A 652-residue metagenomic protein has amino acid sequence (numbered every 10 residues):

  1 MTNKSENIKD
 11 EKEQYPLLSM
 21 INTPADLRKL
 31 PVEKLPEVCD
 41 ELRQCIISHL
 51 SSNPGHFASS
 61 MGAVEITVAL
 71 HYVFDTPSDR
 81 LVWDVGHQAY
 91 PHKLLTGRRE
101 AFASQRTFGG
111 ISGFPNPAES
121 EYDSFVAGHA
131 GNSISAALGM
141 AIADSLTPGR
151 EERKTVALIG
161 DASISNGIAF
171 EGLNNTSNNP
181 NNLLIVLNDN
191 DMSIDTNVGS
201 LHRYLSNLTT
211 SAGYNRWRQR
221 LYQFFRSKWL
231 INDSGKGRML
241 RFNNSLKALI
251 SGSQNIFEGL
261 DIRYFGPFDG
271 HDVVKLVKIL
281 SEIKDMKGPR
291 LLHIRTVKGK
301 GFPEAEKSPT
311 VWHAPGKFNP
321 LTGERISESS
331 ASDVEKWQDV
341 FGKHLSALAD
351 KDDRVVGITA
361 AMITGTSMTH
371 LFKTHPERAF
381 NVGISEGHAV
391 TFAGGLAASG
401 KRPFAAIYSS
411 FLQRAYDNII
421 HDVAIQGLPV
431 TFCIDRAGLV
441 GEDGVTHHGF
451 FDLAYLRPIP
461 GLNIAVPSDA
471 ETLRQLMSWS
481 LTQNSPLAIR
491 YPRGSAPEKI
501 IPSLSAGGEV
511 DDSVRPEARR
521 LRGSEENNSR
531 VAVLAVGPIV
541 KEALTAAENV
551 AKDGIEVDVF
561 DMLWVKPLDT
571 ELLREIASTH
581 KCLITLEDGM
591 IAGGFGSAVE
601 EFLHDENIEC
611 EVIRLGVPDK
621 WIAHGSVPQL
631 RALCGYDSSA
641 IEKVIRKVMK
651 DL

Functional and structural regions predicted by a protein language model:
N3-L95, I256-I262, D269-V277, R290-H293: N-terminal amphipathic, basic-rich helices that act as targeting or association modules
K4-K12, D191-F341: Long, well-ordered, tryptophan-enriched scaffold segments
H56-N179, W337, V355, A360 (+2 more regions): Cofactor-binding active-site loop characterized by glycine-rich and histidine/acidic residues
R80, V297-L412, N418-L428, S485 (+1 more regions): Non-catalytic terminal/interface segments that mediate subunit docking, oligomerization, and allosteric communication
K236-E304, P429-I434, D452-I501, S513 (+1 more regions): Structural signature of the thiamine diphosphate
S251, K278-S281, H313-A314, K336-K351 (+5 more regions): Glycine-/acidic-rich phosphate or pyrophosphate-binding loops and their flanking alpha/beta elements
F318-P320, R325-D333, G441-D443, N463 (+2 more regions): Peripheral docking tails and interdomain loops at the edges of cofactor- or intermediate-handling domains
N381, A547-E548, D553-I576: Generic long, charged, amphipathic alpha-helical segments
